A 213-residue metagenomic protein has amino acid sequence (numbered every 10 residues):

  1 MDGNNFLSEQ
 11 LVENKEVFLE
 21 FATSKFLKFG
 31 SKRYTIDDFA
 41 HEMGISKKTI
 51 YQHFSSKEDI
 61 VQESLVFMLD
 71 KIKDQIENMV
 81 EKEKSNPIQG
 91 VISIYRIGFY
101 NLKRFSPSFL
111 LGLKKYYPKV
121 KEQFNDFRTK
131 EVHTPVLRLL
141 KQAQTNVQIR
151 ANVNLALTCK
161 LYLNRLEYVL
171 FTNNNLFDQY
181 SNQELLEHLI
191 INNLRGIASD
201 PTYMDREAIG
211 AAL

Functional and structural regions predicted by a protein language model:
M1-G3, R138-Q142, N146, L176-L213: C-terminal peripheral helix-coil segments that are non-catalytic and often amphipathic
V17, K25-D59, E63: Helix-turn-helix
F21-K25, I97: Short amphipathic alpha-helical elements of helix-turn-helix/winged-helix folds
E63, E77-R104, C159-Y162, L186: Hydrophobic alpha-helical connector segments
V66-K73: Short, basic, alpha-helical segments at the C-terminal edge of helix-turn-helix-like DNA-binding modules
M79, E83, F109-L113, V169 (+1 more regions): Secondary-structure edge/capping motif, primarily at the C-terminal ends of alpha-helices and the immediately following
K103-L137, T145-Q148, A156-L157: Short secondary-structure transition hinges
E131-K160, R165, L170-F177: Hydrophobic alpha-helical bundle segments that form small-molecule/ligand-binding pockets
